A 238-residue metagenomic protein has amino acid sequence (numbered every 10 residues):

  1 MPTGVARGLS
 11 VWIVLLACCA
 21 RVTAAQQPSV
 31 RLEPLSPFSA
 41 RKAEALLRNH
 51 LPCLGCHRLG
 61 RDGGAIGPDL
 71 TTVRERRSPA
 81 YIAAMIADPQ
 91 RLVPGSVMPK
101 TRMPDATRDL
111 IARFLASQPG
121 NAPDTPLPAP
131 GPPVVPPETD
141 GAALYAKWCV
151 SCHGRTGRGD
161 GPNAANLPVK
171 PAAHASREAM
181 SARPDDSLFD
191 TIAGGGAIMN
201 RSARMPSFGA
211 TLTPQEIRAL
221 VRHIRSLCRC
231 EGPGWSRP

Functional and structural regions predicted by a protein language model:
M1-A6: N-terminal secretory signal peptides that target proteins for export/translocation
S10-C19: Bacterial N-terminal signal peptides
A25-R48, P119-L144, G234-P238: Electrostatic cytochrome c docking/interface patches
P28-E33, L115-P137, V150-A175: His/Cys-centered metal/cofactor-coordination and adjacent catalytic loops
L32-F38, G55, G64-I66, T71-P119 (+1 more regions): Extracytoplasmic electron-transfer domains, predominantly the class I c-type cytochrome c fold
S36-L59, V135-R158, L188-D190: Sequence/structural segment immediately N-terminal to covalent heme-attachment motifs in c-type and related
L59-D62, R155-R158, K170, G234-S236: Secreted/processed peptides and extracellular or luminal domains of membrane proteins
